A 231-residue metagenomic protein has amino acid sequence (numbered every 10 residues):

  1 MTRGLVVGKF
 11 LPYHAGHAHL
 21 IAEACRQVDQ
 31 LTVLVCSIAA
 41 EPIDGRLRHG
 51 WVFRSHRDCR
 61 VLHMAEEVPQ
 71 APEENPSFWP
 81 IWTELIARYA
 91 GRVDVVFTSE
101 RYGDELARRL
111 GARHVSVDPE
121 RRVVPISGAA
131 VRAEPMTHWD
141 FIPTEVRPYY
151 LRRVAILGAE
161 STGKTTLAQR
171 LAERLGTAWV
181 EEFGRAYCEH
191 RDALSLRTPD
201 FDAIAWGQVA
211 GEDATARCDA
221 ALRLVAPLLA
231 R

Functional and structural regions predicted by a protein language model:
M1-R152: Nucleotidyltransferase catalytic core that binds NTPs
D44, F78-W82, D200-G207, R217: Soluble or luminal CAZymes and related metallo-dependent hydrolases
T98-R101, F183, R223: Short, well-ordered beta-to-alpha junction loops that form the rim of enzyme active sites and present histidine/acidic
I156: Hydrophobic anchor at the beta1->P-loop junction of P-loop NTPases
E160: The conserved Walker
G163: Conserved glycine(s) of the Walker
Q169-G211: Conserved substrate/cofactor phosphate-moiety recognition/catalytic segment in nucleotide-dependent phosphotransferases
D213-R231: NTP-dependent small-molecule kinase module
